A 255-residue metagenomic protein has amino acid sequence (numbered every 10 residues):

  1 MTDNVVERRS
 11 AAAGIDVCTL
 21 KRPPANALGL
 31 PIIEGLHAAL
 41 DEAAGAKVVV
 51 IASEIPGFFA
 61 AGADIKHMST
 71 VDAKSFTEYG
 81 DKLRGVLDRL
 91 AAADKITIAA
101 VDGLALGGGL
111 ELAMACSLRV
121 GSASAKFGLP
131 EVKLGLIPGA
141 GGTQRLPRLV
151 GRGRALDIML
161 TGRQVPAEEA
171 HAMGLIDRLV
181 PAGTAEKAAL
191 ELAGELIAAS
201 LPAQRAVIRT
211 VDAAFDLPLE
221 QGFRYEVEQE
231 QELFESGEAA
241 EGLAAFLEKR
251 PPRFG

Functional and structural regions predicted by a protein language model:
A12-R22, P31-V71, R89-A100, S122-K126: A structural preference for short, pocket-lining loop segments at secondary-structure junctions
G62, G80, R84, G107 (+3 more regions): Glycine-rich phosphate-binding loop at the start of an alpha helix
T70-D81: A short acidic, glycine-rich active-site loop that binds or catalyzes chemistry on phosphate/adenosine moieties
V86, L90-A92, A100, L106-L160 (+2 more regions): CoA-thioester-processing core
L118, D157, T161-R163, E169 (+2 more regions): Well-ordered beta-strand positions
V120-A125, I176-R224, Q231-G237, R253-G255: C-terminal long alpha-helix characteristic of the crotonase
